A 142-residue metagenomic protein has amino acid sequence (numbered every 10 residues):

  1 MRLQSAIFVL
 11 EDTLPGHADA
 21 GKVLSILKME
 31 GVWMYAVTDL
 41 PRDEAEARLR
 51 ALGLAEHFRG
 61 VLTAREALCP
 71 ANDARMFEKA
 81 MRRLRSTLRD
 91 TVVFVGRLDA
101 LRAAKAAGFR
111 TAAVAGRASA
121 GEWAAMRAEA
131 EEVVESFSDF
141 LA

Functional and structural regions predicted by a protein language model:
M1-Q4, V9-D12, S25, R42-A142: Asp-based, Mg2+/Mn2+-dependent phosphohydrolase catalytic module
P15-A36, E46, A74: Short, acidic loop-to-helix structural element flanking the phosphoryl-transfer center in phosphate-processing enzymes
T38-L40: Conserved phosphate-coupling serine/threonine residues in phosphotransfer and NTP-handling enzymes
